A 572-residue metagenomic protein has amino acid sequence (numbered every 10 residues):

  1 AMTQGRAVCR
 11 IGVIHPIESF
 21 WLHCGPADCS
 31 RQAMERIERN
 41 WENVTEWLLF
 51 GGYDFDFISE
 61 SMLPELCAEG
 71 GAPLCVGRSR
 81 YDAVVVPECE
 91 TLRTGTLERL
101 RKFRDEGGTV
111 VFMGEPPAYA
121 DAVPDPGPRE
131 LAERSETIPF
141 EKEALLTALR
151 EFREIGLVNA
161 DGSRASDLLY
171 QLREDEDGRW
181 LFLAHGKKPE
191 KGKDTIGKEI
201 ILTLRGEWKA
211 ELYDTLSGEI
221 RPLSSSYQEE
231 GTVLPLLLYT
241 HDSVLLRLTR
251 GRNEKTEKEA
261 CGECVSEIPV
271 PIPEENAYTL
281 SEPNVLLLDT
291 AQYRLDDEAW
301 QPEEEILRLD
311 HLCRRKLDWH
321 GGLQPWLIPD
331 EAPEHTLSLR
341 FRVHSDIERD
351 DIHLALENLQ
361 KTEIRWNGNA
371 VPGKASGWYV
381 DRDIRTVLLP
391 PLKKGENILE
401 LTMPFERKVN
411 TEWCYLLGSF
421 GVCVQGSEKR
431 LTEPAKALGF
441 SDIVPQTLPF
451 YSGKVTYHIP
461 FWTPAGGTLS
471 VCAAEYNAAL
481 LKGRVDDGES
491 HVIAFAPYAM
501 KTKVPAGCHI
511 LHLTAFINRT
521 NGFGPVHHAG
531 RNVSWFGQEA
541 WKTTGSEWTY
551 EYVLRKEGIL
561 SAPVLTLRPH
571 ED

Functional and structural regions predicted by a protein language model:
A1-W413, G421-L438, D442-Y451, P460-G467 (+2 more regions): Carbohydrate-binding surfaces of carbohydrate-active enzymes
I11, A474-E475: A glycine-rich, aromatic-flanked flexible loop/lid motif
S338, V455-H458, L469-V471, N477 (+2 more regions): Active-site-adjacent substrate/metal-binding segments within catalytic domains of carbohydrate-active enzymes
E357-G418, E475-G545: Beta-strand-rich ligand-recognition modules
E363, S419, I443, Y451-K454 (+2 more regions): In a subset of proteins, long, contiguous C-terminal domains/tails are tracked
